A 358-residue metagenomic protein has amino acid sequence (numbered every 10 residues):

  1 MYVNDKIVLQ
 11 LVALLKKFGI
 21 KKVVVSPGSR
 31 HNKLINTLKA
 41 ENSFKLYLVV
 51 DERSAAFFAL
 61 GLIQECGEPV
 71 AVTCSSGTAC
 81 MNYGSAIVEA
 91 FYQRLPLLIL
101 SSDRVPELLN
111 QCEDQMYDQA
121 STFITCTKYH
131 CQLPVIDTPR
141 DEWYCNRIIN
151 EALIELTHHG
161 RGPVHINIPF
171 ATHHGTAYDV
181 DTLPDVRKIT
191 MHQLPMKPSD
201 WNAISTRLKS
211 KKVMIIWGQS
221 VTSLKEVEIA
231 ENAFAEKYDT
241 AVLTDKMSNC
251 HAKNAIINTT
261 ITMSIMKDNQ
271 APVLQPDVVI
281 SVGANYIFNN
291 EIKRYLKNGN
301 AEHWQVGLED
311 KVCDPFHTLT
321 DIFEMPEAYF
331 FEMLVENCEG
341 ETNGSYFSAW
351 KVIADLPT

Functional and structural regions predicted by a protein language model:
M1-V3, L296-T358: Phosphate/pyrophosphate-binding active-site segments
V8-G19, S26-S29, L34-K39, K351-T358: Active-site diphosphate/adenylate-binding microenvironment
Q10-I20, L62-G67, E155-G160, D200-V213 (+1 more regions): Glycine-rich phosphate/diphosphate-binding loops that line cofactor/substrate pockets in enzymes
V25-S26, I99-S101, T240-K246, H303-E309: Short internal beta-strands
K33-E107: Thiamine diphosphate
L46, I148-E151, E155-S210: Conformationally flexible catalytic loops at phosphate/diphosphate-handling active centers
N82, W217-W304: Glycine-rich, anion-gripping cofactor-binding loops and their flanking helix/strand elements in enzyme active sites
Q115-G162: Conserved thiamine diphosphate
